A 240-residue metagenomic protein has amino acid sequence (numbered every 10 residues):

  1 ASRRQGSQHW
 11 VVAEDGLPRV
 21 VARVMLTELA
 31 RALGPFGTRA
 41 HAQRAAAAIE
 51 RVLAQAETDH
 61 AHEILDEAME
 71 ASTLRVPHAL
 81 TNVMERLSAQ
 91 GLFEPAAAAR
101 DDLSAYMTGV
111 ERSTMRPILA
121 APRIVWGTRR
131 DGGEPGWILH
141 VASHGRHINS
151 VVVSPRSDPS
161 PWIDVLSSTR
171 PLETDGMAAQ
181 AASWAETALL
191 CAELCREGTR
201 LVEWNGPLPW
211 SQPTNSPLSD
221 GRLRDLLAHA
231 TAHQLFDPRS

Functional and structural regions predicted by a protein language model:
A1-S240: Conserved catalytic/ligand-binding micro-motifs in nucleotide and anionic cofactor chemistry
